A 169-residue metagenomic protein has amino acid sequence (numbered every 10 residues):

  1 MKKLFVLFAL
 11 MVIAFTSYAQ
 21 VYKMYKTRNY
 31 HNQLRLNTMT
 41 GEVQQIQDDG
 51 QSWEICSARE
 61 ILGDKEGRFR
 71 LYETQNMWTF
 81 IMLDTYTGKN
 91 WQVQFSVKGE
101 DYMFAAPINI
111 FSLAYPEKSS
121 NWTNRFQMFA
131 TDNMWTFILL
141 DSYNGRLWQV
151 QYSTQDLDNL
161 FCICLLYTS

Functional and structural regions predicted by a protein language model:
L4-I13: Sec-dependent N-terminal signal peptides
F15-A19: Sec/Tat signal peptide C-region and signal peptidase I cleavage site
Q20-Y25: Cleaved targeting-peptide boundary
N32-T38, T79-T85, W135-S142: Short beta-strand motif characteristic of blades in beta-propeller domains
T38-R68: N-terminal, post-signal-peptide region of Sec/Tat-exported proteins
Q47-S52, Q92-Y102, Q149-D158: Extended intrinsically disordered, low-complexity coil regions enriched in Ser, Thr, Gly, Ala and often Pro
Y72-T74, F129: Structural signature of eukaryotic scaffold interfaces centered on beta-propeller domains
Y167-T168: Conserved small/polar residues in nucleotide/adenosyl-binding loops
